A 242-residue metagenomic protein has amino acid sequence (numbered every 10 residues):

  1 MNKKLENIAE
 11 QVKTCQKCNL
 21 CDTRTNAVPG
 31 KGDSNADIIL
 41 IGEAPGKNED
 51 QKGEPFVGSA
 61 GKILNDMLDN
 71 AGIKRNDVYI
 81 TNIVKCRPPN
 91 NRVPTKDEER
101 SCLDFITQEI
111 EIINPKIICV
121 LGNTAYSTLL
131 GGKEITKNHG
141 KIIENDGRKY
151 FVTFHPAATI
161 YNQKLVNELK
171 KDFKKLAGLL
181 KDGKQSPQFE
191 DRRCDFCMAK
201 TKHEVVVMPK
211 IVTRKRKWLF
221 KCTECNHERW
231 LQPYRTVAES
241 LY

Functional and structural regions predicted by a protein language model:
M1-S59, D69-N70, D146: Active-site and ligand/interface coordination hotspots across diverse enzymes and nucleic-acid-associated assemblies
A9-V12, F189-D191, K217-L219: Residues immediately within or flanking Cys/His clusters that coordinate Zn2+ in small zinc-binding modules
K17, D195-F196, E224: Short, cysteine/histidine-rich loop/knuckle motifs that typically chelate Zn2+
L20, A199-K202, W230: Short functional micro-motifs and their immediate structural scaffolds
A71, R75-N76, I83-E190, M198 (+1 more regions): Glycine/proline-rich loop-helix segments at beta-alpha junctions forming the active-site rim of enzyme cores
E204-M208, Q232-R235: Short Cys/His-rich "knuckle" micro-motifs
V207-L219: Short linker/helix segments within small regulatory modules
L219-Y242: Short metal-binding segments enriched for Cys and/or His
